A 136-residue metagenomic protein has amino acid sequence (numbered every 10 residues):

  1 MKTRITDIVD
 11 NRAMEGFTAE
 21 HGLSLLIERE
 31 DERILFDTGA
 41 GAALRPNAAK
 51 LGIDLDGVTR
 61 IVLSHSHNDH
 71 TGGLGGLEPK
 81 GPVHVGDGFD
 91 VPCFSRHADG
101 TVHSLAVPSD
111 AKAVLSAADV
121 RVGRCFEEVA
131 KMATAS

Functional and structural regions predicted by a protein language model:
K2-L51, S136: Conserved beta-strand hairpin/beta-sheet module of binuclear metal-dependent hydrolase folds, prominently
T3, G81, A118-V120: A structural micro-motif
I8-N11, T38-G39, H65-S66, G86-G88 (+1 more regions): Fold-independent oxyanion-binding glycine-rich loops and adjacent beta-strand/coil segments at enzyme active sites
E20-G22, K50-L51, G76-E78, H97-G100: Short, glycine/charged-enriched secondary-structure capping and boundary segments
S24, G73-G75, A111-K112: Short amphipathic alpha-helical segments and helix-helix/interface helices
A43-G88: Active-site metal-binding motif and surrounding structural segment of the metallo-beta-lactamase
F89-S136: Metallo-beta-lactamase
